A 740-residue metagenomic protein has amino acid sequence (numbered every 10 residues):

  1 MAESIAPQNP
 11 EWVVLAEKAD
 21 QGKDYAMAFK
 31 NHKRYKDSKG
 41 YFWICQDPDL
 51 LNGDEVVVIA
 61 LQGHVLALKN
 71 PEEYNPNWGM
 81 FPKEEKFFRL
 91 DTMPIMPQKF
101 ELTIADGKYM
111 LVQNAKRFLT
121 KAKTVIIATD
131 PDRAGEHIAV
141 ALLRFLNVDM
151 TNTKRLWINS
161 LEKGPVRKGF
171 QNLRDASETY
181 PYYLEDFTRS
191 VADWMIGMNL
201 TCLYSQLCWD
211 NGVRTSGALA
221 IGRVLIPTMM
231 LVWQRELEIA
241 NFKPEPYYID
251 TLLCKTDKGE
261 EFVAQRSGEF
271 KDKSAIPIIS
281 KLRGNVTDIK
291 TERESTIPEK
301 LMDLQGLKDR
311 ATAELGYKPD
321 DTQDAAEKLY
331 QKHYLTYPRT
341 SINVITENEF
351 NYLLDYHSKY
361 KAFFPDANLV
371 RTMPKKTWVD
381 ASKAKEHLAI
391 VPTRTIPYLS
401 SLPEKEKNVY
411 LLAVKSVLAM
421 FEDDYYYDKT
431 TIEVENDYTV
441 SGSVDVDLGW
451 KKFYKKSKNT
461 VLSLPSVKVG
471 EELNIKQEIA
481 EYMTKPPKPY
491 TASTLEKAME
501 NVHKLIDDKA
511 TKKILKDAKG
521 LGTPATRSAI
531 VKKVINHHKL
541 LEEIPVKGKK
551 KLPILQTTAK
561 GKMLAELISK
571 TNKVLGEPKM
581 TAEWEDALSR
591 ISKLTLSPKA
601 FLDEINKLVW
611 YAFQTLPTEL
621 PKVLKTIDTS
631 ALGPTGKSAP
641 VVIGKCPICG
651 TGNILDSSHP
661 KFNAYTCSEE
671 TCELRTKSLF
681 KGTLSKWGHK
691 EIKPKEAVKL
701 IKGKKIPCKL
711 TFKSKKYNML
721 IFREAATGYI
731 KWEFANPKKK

Functional and structural regions predicted by a protein language model:
M1-M198, K485-P486: Intrinsically disordered, low-complexity regulatory segments
A2-V13, F145, N152, S177 (+3 more regions): Basic, low-complexity terminal or inter-domain segments flanking catalytic cores
K39-P76, I226-E269, L418-S463, T666-S668: Structured, non-catalytic alpha/beta "coupling" segments that mediate domain-domain communication and provide generic
G107, Q113, T120-K121, K163-D250 (+1 more regions): C-terminal or mid-to-C-terminal helical accessory/interaction module adjacent to the motor/catalytic core
D130, E314-K318: A conserved hydrophobic secondary-structure block that centers on an alpha-helix together with its immediately flanking
S177, K271-M302, K308: Metal- or metallocofactor-binding catalytic centers and their adjacent structured scaffolds across diverse enzyme
L307-A311, L495: A short acidic, leucine-rich amphipathic alpha-helix
